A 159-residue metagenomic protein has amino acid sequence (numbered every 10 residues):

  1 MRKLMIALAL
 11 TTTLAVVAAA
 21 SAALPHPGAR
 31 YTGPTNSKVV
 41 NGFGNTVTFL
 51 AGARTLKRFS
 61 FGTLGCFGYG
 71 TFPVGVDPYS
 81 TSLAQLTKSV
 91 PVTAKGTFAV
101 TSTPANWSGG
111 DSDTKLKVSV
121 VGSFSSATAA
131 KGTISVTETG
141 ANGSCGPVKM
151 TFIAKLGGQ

Functional and structural regions predicted by a protein language model:
M1-L4: Positively charged n-region of N-terminal signal peptides that target proteins for export
A7-A15: Bacterial N-terminal signal peptides
V17-L24: Sec/Tat signal peptide C-region and signal peptidase I cleavage site
L24-T32: A glycine-anchored, Pro-Gly-centered beta-turn/N-cap motif
Y31-A129, T133-G143, P147, F152-Q159: Predominantly extracellular/secreted and cell-surface proteins with exposed, flexible low-complexity segments
